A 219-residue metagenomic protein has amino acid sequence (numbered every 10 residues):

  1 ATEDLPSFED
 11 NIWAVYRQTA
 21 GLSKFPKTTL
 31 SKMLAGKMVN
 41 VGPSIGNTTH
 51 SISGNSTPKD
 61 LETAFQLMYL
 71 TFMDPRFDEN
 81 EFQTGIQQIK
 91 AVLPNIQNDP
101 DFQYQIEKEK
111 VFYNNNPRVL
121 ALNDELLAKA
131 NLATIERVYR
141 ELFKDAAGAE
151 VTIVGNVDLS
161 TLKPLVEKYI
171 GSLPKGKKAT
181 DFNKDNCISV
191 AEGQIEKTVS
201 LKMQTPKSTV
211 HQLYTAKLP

Functional and structural regions predicted by a protein language model:
A1-Q18, L22-M73, I86-P94, P100-L127 (+2 more regions): M16 family metallopeptidases and their MPP-like homologs
A20-G21, F72-R76, L93, T161 (+1 more regions): A generic secondary-structure signal for well-formed alpha-helical elements
G42-S44, F77-T84, E150, G176-F182: Surface-exposed patches in mature extracellular/periplasmic domains of secreted proteins
F112, D145, E150-L218: An aromatic/glycine/proline-enriched structural segment found at the starts of mature extracellular/organellar domains
A128-L132: A conditional alpha-helix N-cap/helix-loop micro-motif detector
L142: A short acidic-Thr-Gly-centered motif at the start of a beta-strand
